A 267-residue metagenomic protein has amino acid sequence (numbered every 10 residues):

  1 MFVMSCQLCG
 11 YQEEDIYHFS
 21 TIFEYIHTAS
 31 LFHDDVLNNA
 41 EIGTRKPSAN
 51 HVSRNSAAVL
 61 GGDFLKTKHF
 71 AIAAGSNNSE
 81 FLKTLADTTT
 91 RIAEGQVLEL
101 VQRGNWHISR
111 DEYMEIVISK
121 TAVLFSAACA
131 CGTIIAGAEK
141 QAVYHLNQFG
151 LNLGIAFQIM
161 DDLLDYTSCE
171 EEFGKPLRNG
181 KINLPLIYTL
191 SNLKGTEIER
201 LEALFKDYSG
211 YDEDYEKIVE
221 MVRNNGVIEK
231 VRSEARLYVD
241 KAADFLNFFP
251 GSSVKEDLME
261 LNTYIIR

Functional and structural regions predicted by a protein language model:
M1-R267: All-alpha prenyltransferase/terpene-synthase fold signal
